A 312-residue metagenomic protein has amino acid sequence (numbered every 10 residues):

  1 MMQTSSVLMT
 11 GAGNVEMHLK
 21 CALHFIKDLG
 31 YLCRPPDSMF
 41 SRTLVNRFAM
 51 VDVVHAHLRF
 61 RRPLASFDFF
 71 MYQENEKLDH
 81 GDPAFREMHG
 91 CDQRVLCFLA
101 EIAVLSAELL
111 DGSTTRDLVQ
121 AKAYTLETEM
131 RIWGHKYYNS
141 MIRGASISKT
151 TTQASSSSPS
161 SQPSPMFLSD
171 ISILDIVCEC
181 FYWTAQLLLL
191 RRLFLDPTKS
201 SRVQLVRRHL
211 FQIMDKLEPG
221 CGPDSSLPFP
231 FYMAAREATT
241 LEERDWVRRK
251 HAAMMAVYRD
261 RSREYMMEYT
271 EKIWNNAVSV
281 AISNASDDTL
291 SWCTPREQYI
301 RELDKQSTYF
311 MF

Functional and structural regions predicted by a protein language model:
M1-L8, H24, N46-V54, Y182-L193 (+2 more regions): Contiguous, well-ordered alpha-helical segments that form the cores/surfaces of helical PPI scaffolds
Q3-A107, E297, R301-D304, F312: Acidic/serine-rich, low-complexity amphipathic helices located in mid- to C-terminal regulatory regions
R34-F40, I173, S262-E268: Acidic, Ser/Thr-rich low-complexity linear motifs
P35-P36, G222-S226, Y258-R263: Short coil/turn motifs that N-cap or connect alpha-helices
F40-A49, K122, S148-K149, Y265-A277: TPR/TPR-like alpha-solenoid helical repeat scaffolds
P63-P223, M233-A256, T270: Cytosolic regulatory protein-protein interaction regions
S157, H251-F312: Intrinsically disordered, low-complexity regulatory regions with latent secondary structure
